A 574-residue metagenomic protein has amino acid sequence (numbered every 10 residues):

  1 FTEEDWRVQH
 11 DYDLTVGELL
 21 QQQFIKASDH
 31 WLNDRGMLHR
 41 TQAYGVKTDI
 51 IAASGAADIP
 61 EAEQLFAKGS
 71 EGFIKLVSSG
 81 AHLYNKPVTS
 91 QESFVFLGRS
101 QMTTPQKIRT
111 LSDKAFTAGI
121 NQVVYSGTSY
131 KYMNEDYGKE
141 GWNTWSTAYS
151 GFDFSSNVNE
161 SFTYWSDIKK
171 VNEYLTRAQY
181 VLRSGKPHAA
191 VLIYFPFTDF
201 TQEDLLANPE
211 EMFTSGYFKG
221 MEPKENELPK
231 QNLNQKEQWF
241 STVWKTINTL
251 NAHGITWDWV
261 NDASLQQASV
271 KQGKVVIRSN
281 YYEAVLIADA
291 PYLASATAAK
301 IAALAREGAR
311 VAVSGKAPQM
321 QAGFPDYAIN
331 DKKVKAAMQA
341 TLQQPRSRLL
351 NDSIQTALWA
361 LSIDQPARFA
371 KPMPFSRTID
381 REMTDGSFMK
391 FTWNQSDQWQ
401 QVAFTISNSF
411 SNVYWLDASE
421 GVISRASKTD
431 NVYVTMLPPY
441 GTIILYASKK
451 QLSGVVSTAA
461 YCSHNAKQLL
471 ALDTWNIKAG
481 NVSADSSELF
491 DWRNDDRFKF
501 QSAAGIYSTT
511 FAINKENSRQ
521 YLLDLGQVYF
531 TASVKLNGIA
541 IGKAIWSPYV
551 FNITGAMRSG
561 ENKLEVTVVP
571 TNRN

Functional and structural regions predicted by a protein language model:
F1-P60, L65-A504, A512-E516: Carbohydrate-binding surfaces of carbohydrate-active enzymes
V275, R381, A532-G538: Short aromatic-centered micro-motifs
A426-K428, I541-I545: Short beta-strand segments within Ig-like beta-sandwich modules, predominantly Fibronectin type-III
V432-T435, V550-G555: Exposed aromatic-hydrophobic patches
P438, A556-S559: Surface-exposed, short loops/turns at beta-strand junctions within beta-sandwich domains
I443, G560-N562: Exposed beta-strand face motif in extracellular beta-rich ectodomains
Q451-S453, V569-R573: Short acidic/polar inter-strand loop motif in beta-rich domains
F511-N537, A544, L564-V568: Aromatic-lined ligand-binding clefts that engage carbohydrates, nucleic acids, or primary amines
